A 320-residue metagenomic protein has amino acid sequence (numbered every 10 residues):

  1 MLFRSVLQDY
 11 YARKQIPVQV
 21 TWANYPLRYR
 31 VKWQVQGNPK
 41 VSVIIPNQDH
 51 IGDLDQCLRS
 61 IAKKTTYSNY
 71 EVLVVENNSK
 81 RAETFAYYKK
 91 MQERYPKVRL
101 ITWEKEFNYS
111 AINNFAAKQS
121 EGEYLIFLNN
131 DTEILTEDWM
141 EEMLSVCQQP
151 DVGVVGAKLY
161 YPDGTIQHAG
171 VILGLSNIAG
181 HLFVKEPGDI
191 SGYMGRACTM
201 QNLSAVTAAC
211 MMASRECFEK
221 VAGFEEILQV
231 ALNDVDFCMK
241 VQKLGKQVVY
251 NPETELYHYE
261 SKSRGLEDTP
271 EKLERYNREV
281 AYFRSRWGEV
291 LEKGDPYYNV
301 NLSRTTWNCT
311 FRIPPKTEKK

Functional and structural regions predicted by a protein language model:
F3-V41, G153, D163, L175-N202 (+2 more regions): C-terminal, non-catalytic tails of nucleotide-sugar-dependent glycosyltransferases
L7, W139-M143, A197-A222, I227-Y257: A short, conserved alpha-helix in the catalytic core of glycosyltransferases
P39-I44, E71, D236: Cell-envelope/extracellular polymer assembly enzymes that use nucleotide-activated donors
R59-N69: Short, acidic, metal-binding catalytic loop of nucleotide-sugar glycosyltransferases
E76-Y87, K105: A conserved acidic beta->alpha catalytic loop
W103-S120, D138: Glycine-rich, basic loop-to-helix element that forms the pyrophosphate-binding segment of sugar-nucleotide handling
L125: Short aromatic/hydrophobic "clamp" motif used to bind/position activated sugar donors
T132-N177: Conserved donor NDP-sugar-binding/catalytic core segment of glycosyltransferases
